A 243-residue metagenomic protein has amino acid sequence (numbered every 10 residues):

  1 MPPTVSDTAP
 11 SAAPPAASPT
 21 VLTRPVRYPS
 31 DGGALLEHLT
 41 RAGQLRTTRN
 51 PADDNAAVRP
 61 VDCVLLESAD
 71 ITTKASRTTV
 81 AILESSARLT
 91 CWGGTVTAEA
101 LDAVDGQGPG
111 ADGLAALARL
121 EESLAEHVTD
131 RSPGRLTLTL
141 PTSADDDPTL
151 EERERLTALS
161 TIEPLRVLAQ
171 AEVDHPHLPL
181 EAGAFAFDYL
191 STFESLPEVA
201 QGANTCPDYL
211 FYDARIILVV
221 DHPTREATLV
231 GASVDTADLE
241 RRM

Functional and structural regions predicted by a protein language model:
M1-M243: Signature of the chorismate-utilizing enzyme
